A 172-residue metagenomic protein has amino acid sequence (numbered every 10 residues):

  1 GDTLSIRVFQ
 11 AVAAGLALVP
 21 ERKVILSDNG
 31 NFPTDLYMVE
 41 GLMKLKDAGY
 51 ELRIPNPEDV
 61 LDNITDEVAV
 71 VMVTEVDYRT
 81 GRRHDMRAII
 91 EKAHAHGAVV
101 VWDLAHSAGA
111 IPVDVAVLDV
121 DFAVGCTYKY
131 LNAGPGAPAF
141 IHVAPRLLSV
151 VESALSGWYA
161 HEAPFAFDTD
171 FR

Functional and structural regions predicted by a protein language model:
G1-R172: Pyridoxal 5′-phosphate
